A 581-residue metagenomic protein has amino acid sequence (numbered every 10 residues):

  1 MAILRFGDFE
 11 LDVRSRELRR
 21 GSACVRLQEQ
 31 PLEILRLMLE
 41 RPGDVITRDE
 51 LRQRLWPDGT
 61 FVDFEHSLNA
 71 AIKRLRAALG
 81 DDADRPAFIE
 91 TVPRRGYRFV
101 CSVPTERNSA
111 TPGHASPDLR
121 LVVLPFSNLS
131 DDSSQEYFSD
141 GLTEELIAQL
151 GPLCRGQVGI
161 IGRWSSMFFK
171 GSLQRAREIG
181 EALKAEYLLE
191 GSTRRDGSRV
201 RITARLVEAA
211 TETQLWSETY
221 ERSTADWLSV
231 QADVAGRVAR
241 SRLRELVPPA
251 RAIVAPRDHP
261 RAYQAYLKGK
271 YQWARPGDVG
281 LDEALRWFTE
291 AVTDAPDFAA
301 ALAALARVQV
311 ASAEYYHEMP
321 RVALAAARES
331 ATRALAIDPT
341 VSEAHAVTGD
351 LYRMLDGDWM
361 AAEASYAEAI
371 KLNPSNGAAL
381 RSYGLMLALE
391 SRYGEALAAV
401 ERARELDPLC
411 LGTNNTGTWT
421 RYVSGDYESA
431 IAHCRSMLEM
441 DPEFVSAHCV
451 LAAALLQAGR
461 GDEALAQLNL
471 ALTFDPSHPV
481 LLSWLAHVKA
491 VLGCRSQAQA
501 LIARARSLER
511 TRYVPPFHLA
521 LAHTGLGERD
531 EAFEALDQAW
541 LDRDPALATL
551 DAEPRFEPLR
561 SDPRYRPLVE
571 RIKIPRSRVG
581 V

Functional and structural regions predicted by a protein language model:
A2-G7, D12-V13, E17-R26, Q30-V62 (+6 more regions): Acidic, proline/glycine-rich low-complexity intrinsically disordered segments
P31-I34, L75, P516: The N-cap/first-turn positions of alpha helices within or immediately adjacent to helix-turn-helix DNA-binding domains
L37, A77-R85: Residue cluster at the C-terminal edge of the helix-turn-helix DNA-binding motif
D84, C101-G113: Juxtacatalytic C-terminal regulatory tail of Ser/Thr protein kinases
F88-V100: Minor-groove-contacting beta-hairpin "wing" of winged helix-turn-helix DNA-binding domains
P479-W484, Y513-T524, A548: Amphipathic alpha-helical protein-interaction segments enriched in hydrophobic
E534-V581: C-terminal non-catalytic interaction modules
